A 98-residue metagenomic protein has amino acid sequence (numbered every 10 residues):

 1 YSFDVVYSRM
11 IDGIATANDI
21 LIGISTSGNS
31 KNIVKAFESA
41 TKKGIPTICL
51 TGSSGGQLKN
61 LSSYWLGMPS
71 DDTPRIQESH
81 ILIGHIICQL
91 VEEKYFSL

Functional and structural regions predicted by a protein language model:
Y1-S97: Glycine-rich phosphate-binding loops that contact phosphosugars or nucleotide phosphates
